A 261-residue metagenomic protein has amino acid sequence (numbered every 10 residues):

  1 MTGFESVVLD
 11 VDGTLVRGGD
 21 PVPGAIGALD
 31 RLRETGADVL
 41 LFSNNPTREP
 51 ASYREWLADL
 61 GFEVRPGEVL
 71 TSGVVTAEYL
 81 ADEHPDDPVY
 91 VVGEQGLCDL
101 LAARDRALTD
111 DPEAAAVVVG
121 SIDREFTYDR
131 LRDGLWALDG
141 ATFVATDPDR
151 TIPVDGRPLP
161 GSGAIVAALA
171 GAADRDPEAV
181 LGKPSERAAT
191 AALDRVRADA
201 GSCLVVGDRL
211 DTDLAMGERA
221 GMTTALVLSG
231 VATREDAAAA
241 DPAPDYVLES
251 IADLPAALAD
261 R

Functional and structural regions predicted by a protein language model:
M1-L9, V16-D20, I26-G27, R31-A37 (+3 more regions): Asp-based, Mg2+/Mn2+-dependent phosphohydrolase catalytic module
S43: Conserved phosphate-coupling serine/threonine residues in phosphotransfer and NTP-handling enzymes
G73-A77: Hydrophobic alpha-helical segments within soluble ligand-binding/sensing domains
